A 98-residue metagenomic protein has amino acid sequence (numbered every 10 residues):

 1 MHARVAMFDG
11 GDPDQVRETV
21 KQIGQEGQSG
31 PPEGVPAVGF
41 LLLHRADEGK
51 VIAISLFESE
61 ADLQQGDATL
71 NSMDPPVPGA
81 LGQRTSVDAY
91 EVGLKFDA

Functional and structural regions predicted by a protein language model:
M1-I54, E58-S72, G79-A98: Short S/T/G/P-rich N-terminal loop/turn motif that feeds into the first structured element of a domain
